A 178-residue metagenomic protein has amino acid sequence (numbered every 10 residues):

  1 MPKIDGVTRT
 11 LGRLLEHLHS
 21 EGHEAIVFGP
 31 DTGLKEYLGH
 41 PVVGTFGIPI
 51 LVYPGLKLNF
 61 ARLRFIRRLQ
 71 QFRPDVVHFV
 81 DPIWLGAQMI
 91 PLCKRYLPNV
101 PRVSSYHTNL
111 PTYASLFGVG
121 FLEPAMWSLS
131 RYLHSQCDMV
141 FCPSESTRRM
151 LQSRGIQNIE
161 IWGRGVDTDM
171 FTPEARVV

Functional and structural regions predicted by a protein language model:
M1-G44: N-terminal subdomain of nucleotide-sugar transferases
D31, S146, G165: Carbohydrate-associated surface elements
G39-R67, F79, G118: A short, charged, and often flexible helix/loop element on the N-terminal side of the glycosyltransferase catalytic
F65-G86, V100-V103: Short N-terminal targeting/anchoring amphipathic segment
D81, T108, S144-E145: Helix N-cap/beta->alpha junction signal
Y96-R102, I156-Q157: A short helix->loop->beta-strand "cap" motif at the edges of active sites that frequently abuts
P101, L110-Y132, F141-C142, T168-M170 (+1 more regions): Nucleotide-sugar donor phosphate/pyrophosphate-binding loop at the beta->alpha transition of glycosyltransferases
S135-S144, E160-I161: A short beta-strand/loop micro-motif in the catalytic core of glycosyltransferases that engages the nucleotide-sugar
